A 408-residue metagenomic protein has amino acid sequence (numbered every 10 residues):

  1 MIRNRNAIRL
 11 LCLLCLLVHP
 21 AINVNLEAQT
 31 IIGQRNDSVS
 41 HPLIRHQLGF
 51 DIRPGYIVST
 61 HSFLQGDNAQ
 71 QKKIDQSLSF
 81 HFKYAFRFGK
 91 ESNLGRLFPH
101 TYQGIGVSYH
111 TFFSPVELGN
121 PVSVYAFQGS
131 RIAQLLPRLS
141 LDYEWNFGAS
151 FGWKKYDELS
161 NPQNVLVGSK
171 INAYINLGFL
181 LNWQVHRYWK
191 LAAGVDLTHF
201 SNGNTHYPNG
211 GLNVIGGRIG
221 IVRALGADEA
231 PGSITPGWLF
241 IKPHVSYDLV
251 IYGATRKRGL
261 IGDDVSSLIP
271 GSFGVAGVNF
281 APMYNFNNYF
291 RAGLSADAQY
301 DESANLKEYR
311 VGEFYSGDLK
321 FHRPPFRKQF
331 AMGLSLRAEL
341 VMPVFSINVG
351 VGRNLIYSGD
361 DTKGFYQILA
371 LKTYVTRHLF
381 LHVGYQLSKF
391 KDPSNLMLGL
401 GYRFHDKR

Functional and structural regions predicted by a protein language model:
P42-L48, L97-Q103, P137-Y143, R187-L191 (+7 more regions): Outer-envelope beta-barrel architecture signal
I44, I74-F80, L118-V124, S169-I175 (+7 more regions): Residues that define the transmembrane beta-barrel architecture of outer-membrane proteins
H46, I52-Q70, N93-R96, L141-I175 (+3 more regions): Outer-membrane beta-barrel translocator/channel fold
L48-Y56, V107-Y109, Y143-F151, A193-H199 (+6 more regions): Transmembrane beta-barrel strands of outer-membrane/channel proteins
F50, F80-F86, A126-I132, W145-A149 (+9 more regions): Residues on the lipid-exposed face of transmembrane beta-strands in outer-membrane beta-barrel proteins
I57-S79, E117-L118, K257-N279: Surface-exposed strand-loop-strand hairpins of Gram-negative outer-membrane beta-barrel proteins
V58, E91-N93, W183, R187-L191 (+5 more regions): Repeated loop/turn-to-beta-strand initiation elements of outer-membrane beta-barrel proteins
N213-I234, P393-R408: Outer-membrane beta-barrel "beta-signal"
